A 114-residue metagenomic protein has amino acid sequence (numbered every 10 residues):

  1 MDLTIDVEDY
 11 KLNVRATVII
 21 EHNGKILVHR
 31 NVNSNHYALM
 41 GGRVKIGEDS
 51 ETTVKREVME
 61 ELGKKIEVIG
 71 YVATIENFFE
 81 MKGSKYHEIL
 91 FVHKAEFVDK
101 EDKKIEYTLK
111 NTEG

Functional and structural regions predicted by a protein language model:
M1-T17: Acidic, metal-coordinating catalytic segment for phosphate/diphosphate chemistry, firing primarily on the Nudix
I5, H36-Y37, I75-F79: Short, solvent-exposed loop/turn segments at secondary-structure junctions
N31: Short loop/turn segments immediately following the C-termini of beta-strands
L39-G41: Thr-Gly-centered strand-to-loop micro-motif
V44-E67, N77-G114: Unchanged
